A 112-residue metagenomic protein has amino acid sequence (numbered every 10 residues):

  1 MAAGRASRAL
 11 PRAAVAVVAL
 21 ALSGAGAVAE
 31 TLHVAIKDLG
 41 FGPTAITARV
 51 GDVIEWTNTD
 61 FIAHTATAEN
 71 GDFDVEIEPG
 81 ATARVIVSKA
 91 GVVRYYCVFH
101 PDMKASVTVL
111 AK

Functional and structural regions predicted by a protein language model:
A2-P11, V17-V18, L22-K112: Extracytoplasmic copper-binding redox domains, predominantly the cupredoxin/blue-copper superfamily
